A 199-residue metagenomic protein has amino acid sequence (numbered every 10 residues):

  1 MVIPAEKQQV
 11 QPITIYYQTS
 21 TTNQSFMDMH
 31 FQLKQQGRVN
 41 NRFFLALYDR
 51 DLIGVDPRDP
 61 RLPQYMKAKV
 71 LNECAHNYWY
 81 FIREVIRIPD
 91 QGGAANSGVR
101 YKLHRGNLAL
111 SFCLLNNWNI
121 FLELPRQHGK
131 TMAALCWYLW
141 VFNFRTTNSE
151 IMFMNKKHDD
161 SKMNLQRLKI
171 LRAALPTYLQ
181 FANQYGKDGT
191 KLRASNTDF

Functional and structural regions predicted by a protein language model:
V2-F199: Phosphate/NTP-binding elements of NTP-utilizing enzymes
